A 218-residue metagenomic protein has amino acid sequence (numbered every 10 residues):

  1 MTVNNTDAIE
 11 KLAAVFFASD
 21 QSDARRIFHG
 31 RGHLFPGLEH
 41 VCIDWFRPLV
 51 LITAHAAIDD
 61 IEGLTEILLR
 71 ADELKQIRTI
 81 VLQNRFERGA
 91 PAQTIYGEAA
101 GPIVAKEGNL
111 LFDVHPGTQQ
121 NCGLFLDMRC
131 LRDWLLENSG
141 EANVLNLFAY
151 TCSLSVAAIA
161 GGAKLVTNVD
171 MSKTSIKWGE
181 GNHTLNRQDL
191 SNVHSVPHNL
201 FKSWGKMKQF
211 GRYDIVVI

Functional and structural regions predicted by a protein language model:
M1-R47, H55: Non-catalytic accessory regions of SAM-dependent methyltransferases
G30-G37, V41-D44, D60-L126, D133: Non-catalytic substrate-recognition/targeting regions of SAM-dependent transferases
I77, E141, Y213-D214: Local beta-strand N-terminus motif with an aromatic residue
L126-A142: Conserved alpha-helix/loop element of class I SAM-dependent methyltransferases that forms part of the SAM/SAH-binding
E141-Y150: Conserved class I S-adenosyl-L-methionine
T151-K164: Conserved SAM-binding loop of SAM-dependent methyltransferases across substrates and taxa, primarily the Class I
L165-D170: Conserved SAM-binding motif I beta-strand of class I
M171-I215: S-adenosyl-L-methionine
